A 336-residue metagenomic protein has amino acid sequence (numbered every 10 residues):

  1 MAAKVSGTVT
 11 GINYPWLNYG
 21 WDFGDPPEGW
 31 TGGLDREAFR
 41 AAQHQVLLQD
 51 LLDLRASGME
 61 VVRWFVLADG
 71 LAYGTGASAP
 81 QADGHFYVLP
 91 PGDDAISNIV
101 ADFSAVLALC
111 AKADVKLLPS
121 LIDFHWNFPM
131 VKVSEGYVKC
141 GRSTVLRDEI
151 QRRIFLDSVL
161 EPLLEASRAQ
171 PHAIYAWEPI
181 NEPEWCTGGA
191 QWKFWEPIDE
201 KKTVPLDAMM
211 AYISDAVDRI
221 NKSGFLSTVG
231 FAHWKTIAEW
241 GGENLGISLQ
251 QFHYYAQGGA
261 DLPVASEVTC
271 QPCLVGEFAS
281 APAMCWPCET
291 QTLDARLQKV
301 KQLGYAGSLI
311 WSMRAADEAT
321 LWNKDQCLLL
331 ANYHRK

Functional and structural regions predicted by a protein language model:
K4-I247, P282-T292, L303, S308 (+1 more regions): Active-site mouth of glycoside hydrolases
G230, F252, L274-E277: Active-site neighborhood of phospho(di)ester-bond hydrolases with catalytic His/Asp-centered motifs
E239-G242, G259-V268, A295-R296: A short acidic, amphipathic alpha-helical/loop segment
L245, T269-P272: Short, proline-enriched alpha-helix->beta-strand connector loops that line the catalytic pocket of alpha/beta-hydrolase
I247-V264, S280, H334-K336: Glycan-recognition surfaces
Y255, F278-A279, W311-R314: Short, loop-centered acidic/histidine patches that primarily coordinate divalent metals
P263-V264, M284-L297, K301, A319-D325: Histidine/acidic-residue-rich catalytic or RNA/ligand-binding cores of hydrolases and nuclease-related proteins
Q298-K299, A306-K336: Aromatic- and carboxylate-lined catalytic core of secreted/periplasmic carbohydrate-active enzymes
